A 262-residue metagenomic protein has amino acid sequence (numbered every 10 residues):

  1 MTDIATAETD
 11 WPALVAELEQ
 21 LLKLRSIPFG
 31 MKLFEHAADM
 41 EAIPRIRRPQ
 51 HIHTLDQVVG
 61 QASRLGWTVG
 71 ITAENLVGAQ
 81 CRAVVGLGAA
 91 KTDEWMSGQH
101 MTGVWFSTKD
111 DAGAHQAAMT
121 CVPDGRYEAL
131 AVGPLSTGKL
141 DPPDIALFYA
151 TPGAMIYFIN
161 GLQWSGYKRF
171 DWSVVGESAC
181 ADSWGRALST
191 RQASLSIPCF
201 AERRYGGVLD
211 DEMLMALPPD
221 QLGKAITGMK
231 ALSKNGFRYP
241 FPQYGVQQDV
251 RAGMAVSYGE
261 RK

Functional and structural regions predicted by a protein language model:
M1-I4: N-terminal amphipathic, basic-rich helices that act as targeting or association modules
T6-K262: Acidic, serine/proline-rich low-complexity intrinsically disordered regions
